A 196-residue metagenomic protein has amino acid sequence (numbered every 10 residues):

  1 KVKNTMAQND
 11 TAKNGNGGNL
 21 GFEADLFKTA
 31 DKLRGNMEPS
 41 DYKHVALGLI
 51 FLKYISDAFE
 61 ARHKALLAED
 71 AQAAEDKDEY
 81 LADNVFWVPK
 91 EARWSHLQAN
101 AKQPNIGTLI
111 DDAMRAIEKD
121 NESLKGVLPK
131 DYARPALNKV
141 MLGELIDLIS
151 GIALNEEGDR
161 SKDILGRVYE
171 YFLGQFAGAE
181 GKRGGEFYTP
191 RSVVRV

Functional and structural regions predicted by a protein language model:
K1-V196: Non-catalytic, mostly N-terminal accessory regions of nucleic-acid modification and defense proteins
